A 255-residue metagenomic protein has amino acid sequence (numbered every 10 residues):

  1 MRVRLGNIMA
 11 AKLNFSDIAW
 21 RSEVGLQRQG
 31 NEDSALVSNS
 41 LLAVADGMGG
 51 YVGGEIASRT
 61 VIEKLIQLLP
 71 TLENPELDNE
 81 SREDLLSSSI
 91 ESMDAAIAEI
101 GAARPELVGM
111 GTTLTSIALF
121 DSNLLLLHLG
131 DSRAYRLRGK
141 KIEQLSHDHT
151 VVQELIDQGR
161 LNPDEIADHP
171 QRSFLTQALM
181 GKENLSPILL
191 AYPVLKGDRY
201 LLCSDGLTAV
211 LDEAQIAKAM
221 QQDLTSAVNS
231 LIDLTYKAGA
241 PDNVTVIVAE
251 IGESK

Functional and structural regions predicted by a protein language model:
R2-K255: PP2C/PPM-type serine/threonine phosphatase catalytic domain
